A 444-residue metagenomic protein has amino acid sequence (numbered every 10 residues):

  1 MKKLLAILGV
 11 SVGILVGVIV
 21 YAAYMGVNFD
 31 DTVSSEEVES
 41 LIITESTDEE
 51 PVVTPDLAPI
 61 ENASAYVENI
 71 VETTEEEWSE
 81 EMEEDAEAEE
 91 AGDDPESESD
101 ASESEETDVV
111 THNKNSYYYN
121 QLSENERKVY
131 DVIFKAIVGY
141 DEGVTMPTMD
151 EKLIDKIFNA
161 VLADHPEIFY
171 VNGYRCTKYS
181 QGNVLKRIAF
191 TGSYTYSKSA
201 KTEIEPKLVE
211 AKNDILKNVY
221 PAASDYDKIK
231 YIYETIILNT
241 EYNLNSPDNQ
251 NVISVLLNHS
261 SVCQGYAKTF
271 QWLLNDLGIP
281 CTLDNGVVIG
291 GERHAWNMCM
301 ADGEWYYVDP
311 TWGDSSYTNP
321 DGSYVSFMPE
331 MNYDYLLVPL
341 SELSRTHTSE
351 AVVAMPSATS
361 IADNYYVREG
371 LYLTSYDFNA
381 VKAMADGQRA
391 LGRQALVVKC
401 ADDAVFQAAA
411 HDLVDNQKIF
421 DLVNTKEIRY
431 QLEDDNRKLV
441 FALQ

Functional and structural regions predicted by a protein language model:
K2-A222, P339-Q444: N-terminal accessory/pre-domain segments preceding catalytic cores
V67-I70, S123, E234, G265 (+4 more regions): Generic detector of well-ordered secondary structure
D150, D225, V262-C263: Charged, low-complexity surface patches
L185-R187, D227, G303: Sequence-level motif detector for i,i+2 pairs with an aromatic at +2
S197-V255: Secondary-structure boundary elements
V255-Q264: Periplasmic OmpA-like peptidoglycan-binding domain that tethers envelope proteins to the cell wall
G265-V338: Hydrophobic/aromatic-rich core segments of domains that either
